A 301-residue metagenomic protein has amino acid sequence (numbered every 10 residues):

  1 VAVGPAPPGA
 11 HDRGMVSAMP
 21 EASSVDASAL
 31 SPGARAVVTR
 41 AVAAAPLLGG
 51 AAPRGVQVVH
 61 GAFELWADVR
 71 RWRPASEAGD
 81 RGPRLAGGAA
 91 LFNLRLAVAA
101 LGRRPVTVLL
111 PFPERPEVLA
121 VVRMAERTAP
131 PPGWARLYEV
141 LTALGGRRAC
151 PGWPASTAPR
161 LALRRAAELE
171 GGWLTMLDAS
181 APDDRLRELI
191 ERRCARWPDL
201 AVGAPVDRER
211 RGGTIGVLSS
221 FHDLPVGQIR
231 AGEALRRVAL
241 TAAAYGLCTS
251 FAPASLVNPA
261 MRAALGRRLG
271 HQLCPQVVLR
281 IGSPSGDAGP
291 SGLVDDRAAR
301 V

Functional and structural regions predicted by a protein language model:
A2-V301: Acidic, surface-exposed loops and disordered segments
